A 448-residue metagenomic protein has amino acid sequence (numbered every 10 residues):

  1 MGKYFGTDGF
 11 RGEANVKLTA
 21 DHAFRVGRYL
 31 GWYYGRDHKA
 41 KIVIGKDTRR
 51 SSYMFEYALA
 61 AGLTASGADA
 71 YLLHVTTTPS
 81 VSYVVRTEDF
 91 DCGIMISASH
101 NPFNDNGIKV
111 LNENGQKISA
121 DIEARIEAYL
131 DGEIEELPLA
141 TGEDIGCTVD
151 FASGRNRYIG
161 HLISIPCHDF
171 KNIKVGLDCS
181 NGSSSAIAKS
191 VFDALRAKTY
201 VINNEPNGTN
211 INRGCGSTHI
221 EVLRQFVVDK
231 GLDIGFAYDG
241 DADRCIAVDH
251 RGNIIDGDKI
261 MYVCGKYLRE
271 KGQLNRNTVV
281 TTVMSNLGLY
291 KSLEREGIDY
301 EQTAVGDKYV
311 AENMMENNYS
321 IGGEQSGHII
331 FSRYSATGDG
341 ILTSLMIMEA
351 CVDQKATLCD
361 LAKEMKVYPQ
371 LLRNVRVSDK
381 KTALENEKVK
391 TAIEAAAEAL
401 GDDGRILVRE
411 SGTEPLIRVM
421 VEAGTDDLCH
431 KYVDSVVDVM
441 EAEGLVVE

Functional and structural regions predicted by a protein language model:
M1-A61, A65-S66, T148-V175, K381-E385: An N-terminal, well-structured beta->alpha segment
F5-G6, I44, A70-V75, M95-I96 (+7 more regions): General beta-strand structural signal in soluble alpha/beta enzymes
D8, I44, V81, I94 (+11 more regions): Buried hydrophobic positions in well-ordered alpha/beta secondary-structure cores of metabolic enzymes
E13, N106-V228, E448: Gly/Ser/Thr-enriched, mixed-charge loops and adjacent short helices that form phosphate/oxyanion-binding elements
R36, K41-D105, S190-V248: N-terminal small/polar loop signature for handling phosphorylated ligands or for N-terminal nucleophile
G45-D47, L177-C179, D249, R333 (+1 more regions): Short glycine-centered, acidic/aromatic-flanked micro-motifs in structured strand/loop junctions that mark active-site
A124-I159, S164, H250-G322, I330-F331: Proline/glycine-rich low-complexity loops and linkers
I234, K271-E448: Phosphate-binding and adjacent anionic-ligand microenvironments
